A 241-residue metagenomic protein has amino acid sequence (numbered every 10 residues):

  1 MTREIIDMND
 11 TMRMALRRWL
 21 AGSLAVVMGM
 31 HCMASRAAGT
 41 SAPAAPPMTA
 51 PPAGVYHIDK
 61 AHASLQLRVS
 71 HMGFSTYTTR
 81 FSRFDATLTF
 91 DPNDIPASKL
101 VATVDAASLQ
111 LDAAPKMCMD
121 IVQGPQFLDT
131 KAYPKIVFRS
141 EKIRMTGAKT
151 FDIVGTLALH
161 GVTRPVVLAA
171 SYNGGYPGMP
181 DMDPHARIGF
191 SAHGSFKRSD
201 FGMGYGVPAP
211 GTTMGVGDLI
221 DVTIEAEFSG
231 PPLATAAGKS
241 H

Functional and structural regions predicted by a protein language model:
M1-R3: Compositionally biased, low-complexity intrinsically disordered regions
I5-S23: Bacterial N-terminal signal peptides that target proteins for export
I5-T11, C32, K60, L219: Short linear motifs in intrinsically disordered/low-complexity regions
R13-R17, G29, T78: Residues at the start of alpha-helices and the adjacent loop-to-helix junctions
R18, M33-R36: Long, low-complexity, intrinsically disordered N-terminal extensions of eukaryotic proteins, enriched
A21-H31: Bacterial N-terminal signal peptides
S35-H241: Low-complexity, acidic/polar, glycine-enriched regions of mature
